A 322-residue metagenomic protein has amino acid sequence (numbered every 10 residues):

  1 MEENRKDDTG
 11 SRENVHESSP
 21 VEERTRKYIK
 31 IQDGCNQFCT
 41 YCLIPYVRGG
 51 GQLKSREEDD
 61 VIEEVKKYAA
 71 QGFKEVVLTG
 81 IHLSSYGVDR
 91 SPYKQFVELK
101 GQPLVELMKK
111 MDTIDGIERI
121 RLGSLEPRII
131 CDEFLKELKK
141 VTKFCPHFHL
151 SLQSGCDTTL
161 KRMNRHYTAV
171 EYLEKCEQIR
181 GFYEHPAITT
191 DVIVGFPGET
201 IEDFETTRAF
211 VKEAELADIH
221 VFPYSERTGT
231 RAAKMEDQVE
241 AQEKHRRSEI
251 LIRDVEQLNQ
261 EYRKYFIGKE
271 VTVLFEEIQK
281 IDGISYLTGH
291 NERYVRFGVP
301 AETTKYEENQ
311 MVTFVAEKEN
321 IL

Functional and structural regions predicted by a protein language model:
M1-Y86, P103, E133, F148 (+7 more regions): Proteins enriched for Cys/Gly/acidic motifs involved in redox and nucleic-acid/cofactor modification
P20, K136, K140, L152 (+2 more regions): Replace "in large, NTP-powered and nucleic-acid-processing enzymes" with "in large, NTP-powered factors and other
V21-T25, C35-Q37, F144, S154 (+5 more regions): Short flexible coil/turn linkers enriched for glycine and charged/polar residues that connect secondary-structure
A70-I201, E213: Conserved SAM/AdoMet-binding glycine-rich loop
G80, S124, L152-S154, T190-V194 (+5 more regions): Active-site proximal loops enriched in glycine and acidic residues that flank catalytic Cys/His/Asp and coordinate
R227-A233: Conserved loop-to-beta-strand segment in the C-terminal subdomain of adenylate-forming
K234-L322: Terminal RNA-binding accessory module
